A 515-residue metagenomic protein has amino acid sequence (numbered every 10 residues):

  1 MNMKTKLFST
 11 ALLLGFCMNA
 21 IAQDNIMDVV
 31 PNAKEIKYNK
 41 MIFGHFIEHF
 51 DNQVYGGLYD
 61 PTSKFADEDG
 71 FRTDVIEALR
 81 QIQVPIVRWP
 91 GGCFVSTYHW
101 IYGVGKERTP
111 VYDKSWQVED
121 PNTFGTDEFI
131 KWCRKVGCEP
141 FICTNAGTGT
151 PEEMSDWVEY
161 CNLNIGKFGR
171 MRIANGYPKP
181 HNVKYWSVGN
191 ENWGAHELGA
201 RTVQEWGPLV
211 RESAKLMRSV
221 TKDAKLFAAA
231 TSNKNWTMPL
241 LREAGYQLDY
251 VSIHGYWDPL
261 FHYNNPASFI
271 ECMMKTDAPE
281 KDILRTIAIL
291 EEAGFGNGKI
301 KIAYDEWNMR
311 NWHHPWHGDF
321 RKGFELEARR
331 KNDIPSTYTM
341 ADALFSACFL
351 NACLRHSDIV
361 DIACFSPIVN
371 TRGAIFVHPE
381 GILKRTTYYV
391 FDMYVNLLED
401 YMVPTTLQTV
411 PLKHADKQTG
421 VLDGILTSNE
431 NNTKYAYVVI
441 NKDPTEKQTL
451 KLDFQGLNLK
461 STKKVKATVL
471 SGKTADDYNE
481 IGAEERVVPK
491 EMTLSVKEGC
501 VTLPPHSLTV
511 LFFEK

Functional and structural regions predicted by a protein language model:
M1-D24: Bacterial Sec-dependent N-terminal signal peptides
L14-F16, W316, K451: Alpha-helical transmembrane segments and their juxtamembrane interfaces
A22-N235, L241-Y250, P279-H314, E327-K515: Non-catalytic accessory regions flanking glycosidase/transglycosidase catalytic cores in CAZymes
Q247-Y250, F269-M274: Active-site cores of enzymes that catalyze phosphoryl transfer or operate on phosphate-rich substrates
G255-E271, H317: Active-site His/acidic residue clusters
F320-E325: Intrinsically disordered, low-complexity domain-flanking/linker segments in eukaryotic proteins, enriched
